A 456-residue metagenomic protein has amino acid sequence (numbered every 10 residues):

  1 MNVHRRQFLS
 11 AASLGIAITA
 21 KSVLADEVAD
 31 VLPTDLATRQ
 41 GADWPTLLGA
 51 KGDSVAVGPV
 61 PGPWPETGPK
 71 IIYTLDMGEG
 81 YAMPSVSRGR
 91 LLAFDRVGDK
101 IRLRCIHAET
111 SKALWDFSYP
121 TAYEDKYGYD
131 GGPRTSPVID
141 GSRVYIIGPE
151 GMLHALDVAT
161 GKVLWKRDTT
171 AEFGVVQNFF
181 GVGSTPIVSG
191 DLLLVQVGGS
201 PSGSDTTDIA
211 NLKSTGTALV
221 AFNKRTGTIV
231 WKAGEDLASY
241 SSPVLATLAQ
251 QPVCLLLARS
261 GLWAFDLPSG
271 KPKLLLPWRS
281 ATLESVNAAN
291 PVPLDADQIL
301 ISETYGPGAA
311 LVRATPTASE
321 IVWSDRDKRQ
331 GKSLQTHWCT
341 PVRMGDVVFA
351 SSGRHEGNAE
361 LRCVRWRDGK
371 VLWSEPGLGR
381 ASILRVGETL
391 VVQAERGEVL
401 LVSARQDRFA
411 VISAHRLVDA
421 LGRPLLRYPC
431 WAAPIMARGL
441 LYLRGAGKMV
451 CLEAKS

Functional and structural regions predicted by a protein language model:
M1-I18: N-terminal secretory signal peptides
L9, G15, L24-S456: Noncatalytic, solvent-exposed loop/strand surfaces of beta-propeller-type extracellular/periplasmic domains
